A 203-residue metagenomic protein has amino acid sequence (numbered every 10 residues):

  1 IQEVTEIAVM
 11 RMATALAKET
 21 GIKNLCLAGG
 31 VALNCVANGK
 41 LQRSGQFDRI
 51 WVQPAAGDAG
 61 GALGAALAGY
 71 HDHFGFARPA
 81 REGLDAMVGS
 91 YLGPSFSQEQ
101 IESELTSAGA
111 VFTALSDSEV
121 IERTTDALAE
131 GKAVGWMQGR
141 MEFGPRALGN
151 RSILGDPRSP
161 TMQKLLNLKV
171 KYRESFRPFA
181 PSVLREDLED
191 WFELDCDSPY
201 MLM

Functional and structural regions predicted by a protein language model:
I1-L25: Phosphate/ATP-binding catalytic cores across multiple sugar-kinase/actin-like superfamilies, primarily ASKHA
I7-A8, A32, F96, E119: Residue-level recognition of alpha-helix initiation/capping sites
V9, G30, N38: FAD-binding beta-loop-beta segment adjacent to the flavin cofactor pocket
T14, K23-N24, N38-M203: Flexible beta->alpha loop and helix N-cap segments adjacent to enzyme active/binding sites
L25-L33: Glycine-rich beta-strand-to-loop/alpha-helix junction loops that act as flexible
